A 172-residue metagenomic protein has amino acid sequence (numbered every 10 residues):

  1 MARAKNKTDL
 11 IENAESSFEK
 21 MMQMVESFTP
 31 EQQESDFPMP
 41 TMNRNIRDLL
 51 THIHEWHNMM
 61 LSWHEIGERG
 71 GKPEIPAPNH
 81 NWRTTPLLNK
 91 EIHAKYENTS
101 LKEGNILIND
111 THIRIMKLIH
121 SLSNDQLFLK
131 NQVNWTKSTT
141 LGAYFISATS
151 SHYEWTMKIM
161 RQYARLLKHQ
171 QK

Functional and structural regions predicted by a protein language model:
M1-Q23: Extreme N-terminal tail/first-helix region
R3-K7, H93-N98, S138-G142: A short, mixed-charge helix-start or loop-turn motif at secondary-structure junctions
K7, I11-A14, I46, G104-I108 (+2 more regions): Hydrophobic packing residues in well-ordered alpha-helices of helical domains and bundles
N13, K20, T29-P38: Charge-rich, low-complexity N-terminal segments
F18-T29, H57-L61, E65, N109-S123 (+2 more regions): Structural signal for well-ordered, non-membrane alpha-helices
S35-L87, L127-K172: Short, contiguous alpha-helical
R83-F128: Acidic/histidine-rich alpha-helical segments that form the ligand environment of transition-metal centers
